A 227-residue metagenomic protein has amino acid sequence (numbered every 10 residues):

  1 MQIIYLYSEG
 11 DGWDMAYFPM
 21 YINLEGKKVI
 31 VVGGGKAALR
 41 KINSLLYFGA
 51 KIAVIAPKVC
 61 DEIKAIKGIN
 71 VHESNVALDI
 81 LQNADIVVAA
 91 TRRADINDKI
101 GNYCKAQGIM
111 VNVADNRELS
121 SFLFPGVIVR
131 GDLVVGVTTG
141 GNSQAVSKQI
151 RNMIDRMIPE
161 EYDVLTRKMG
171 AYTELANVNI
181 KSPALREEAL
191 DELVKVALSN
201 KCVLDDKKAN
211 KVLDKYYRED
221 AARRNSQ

Functional and structural regions predicted by a protein language model:
I4-K58, I63-K64: Hydrophobic, well-ordered beta-alpha structural blocks that scaffold small-molecule cofactor pockets
G26, Q82-N83, R130: Alpha-helix C-terminal capping/helix-to-coil transition sites in glycosyltransferase folds
G35-A37, D95, G141: Residue-level detector of alpha-helix initiation sites
K67-Q82: Glycine-rich, highly charged phosphate/nucleotide-binding loops
I86-A90, N97-L123: ADP-ribose/adenylate-binding Rossmann-like module
V113-Y162: E1/E1-like adenylate-forming module used to activate ubiquitin-like modifiers and sulfur-carrier proteins
G141-Q227: An accessory alpha-helical subdomain
